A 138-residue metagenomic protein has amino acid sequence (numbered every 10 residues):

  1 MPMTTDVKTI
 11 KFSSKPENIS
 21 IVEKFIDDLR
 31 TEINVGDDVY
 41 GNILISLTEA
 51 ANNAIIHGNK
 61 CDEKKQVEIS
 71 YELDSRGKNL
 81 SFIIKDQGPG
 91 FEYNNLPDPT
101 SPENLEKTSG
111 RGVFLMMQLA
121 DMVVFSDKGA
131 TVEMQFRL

Functional and structural regions predicted by a protein language model:
M1-T9, I55-L138: Conserved beta-strand-loop-beta-strand hairpin that lines the nucleotide-binding pocket of ATP/GTP-utilizing enzymes
I10-K15: HAMP-domain connector/hinge
N18: Extreme N-terminal segment that seeds HTH/winged-HTH DNA-binding domains in transcriptional regulators
I26-T48, L105-K107: Conserved short strand/loop->alpha-helix "switch" segment adjacent to the catalytic nucleotide/phosphoryl-transfer site
A50, A54: Hydrophobic residues in the alpha-helical elements that line and stabilize the ATP-binding pocket of the HATPase_c
